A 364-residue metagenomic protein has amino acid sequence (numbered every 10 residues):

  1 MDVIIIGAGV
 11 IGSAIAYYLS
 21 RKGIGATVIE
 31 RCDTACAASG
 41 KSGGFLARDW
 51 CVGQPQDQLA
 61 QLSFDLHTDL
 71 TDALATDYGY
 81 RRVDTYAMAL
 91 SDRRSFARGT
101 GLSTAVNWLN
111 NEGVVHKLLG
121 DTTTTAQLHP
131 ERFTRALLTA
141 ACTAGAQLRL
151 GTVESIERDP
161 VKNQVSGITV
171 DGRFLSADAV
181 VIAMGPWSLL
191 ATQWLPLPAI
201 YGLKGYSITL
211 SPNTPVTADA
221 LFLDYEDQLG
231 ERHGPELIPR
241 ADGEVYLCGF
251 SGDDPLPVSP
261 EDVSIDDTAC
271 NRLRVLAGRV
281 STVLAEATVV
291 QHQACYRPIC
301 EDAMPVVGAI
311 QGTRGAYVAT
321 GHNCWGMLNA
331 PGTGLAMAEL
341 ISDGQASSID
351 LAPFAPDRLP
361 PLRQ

Functional and structural regions predicted by a protein language model:
D2-T27: N-terminal Rossmann-like FAD-binding beta1-loop-alpha1 element of flavoenzymes
G9-V10, D33, P186, C324: Residue-level detector of alpha-helix initiation sites
Y17-R21, G44-L46, Y78-R81, A179 (+1 more regions): Active-site substrate-recognition segment that forms the wall of the catalytic cavity or substrate channel
Y18-R21, R31-T85, R94-S103, Q228-G230: Conserved FAD-binding subdomain of flavin-dependent enzymes
D69, D77-L150, S155-Q164: Flavin (FAD/FMN) cofactor-binding and adjacent substrate-gating region of FAD-dependent oxidoreductase domains
L128-V216: Predominantly flavin-linked oxidoreductase catalytic cores and closely associated redox partners
S281-Q364: C-terminal catalytic lobe of FAD-dependent flavoproteins
